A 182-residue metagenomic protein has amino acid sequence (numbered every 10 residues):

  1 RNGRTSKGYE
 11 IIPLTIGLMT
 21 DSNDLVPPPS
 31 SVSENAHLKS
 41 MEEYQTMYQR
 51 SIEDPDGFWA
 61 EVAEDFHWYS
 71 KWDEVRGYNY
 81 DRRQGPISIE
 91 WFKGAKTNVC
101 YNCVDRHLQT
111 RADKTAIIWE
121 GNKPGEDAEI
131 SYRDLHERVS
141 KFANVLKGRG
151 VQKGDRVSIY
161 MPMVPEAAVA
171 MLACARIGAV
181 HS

Functional and structural regions predicted by a protein language model:
E10-T15: Short, positively charged and aromatic/hydrophobic N-terminal segments
D21-T46: Short, contiguous pre-domain boundary segments
V26, S30-S33, A63-K96: Short, charged, surface-exposed hinge/linker loops at domain edges that act as mobile lids or interdomain connectors
R50-E74, G94-I118: A short N-terminal helical cap/helix-turn-helix that marks the beginning of AMP-binding/adenylate-forming
C100, I117-L172: Conserved AMP-binding/adenylate-forming core of the ANL superfamily
G178: Structured binding elements
